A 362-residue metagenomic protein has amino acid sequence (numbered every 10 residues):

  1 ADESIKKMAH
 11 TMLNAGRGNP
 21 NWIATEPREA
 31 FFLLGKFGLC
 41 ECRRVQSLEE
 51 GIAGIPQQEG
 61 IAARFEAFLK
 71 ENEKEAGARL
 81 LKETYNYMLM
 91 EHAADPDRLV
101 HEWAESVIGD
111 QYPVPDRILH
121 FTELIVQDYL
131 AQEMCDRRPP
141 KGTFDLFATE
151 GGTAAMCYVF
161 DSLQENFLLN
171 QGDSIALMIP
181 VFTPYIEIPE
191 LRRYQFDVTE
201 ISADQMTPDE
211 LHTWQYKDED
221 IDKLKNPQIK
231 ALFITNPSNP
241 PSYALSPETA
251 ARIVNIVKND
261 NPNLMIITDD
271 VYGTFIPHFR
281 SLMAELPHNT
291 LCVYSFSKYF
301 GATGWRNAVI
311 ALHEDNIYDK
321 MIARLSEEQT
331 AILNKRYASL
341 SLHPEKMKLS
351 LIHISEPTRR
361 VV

Functional and structural regions predicted by a protein language model:
A1-E83: Conserved N-terminal helix/loop that builds the PLP phosphate-binding region of the aspartate aminotransferase-like
G16-N19, M178-P180, E314: Structural motif
R17, I201-A203, S295: Active-site donor-binding loop signature of nucleotide-sugar glycosyltransferases
N21-A24, T274-F275, L282-Y337: Active-site PLP attachment segment
E26-A30, P189-E190, R306: Short coil/turn segments at secondary-structure boundaries
Q46, I52-N261, D270-P287, L291: Conserved core of the PLP fold type I
I266-I267: Residue-level marker for buried hydrophobic side chains located in beta-strands that build the well-ordered beta-sheet
I352-V362: Single conserved hydrophobic/aromatic residue that forms the stacking wall/gate of nucleotide- or nucleobase-binding
